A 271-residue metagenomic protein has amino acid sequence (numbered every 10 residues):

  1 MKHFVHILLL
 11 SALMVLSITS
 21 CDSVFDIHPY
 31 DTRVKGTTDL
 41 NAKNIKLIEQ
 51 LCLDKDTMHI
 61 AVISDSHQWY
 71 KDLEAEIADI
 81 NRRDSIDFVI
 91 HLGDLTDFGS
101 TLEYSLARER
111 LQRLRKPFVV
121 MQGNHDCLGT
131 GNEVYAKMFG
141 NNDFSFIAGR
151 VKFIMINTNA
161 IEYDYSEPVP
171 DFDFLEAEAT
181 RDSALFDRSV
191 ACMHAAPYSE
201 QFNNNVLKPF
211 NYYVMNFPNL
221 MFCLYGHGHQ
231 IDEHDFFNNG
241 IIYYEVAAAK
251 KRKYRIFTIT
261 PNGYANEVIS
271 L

Functional and structural regions predicted by a protein language model:
M1-L8: Bacterial N-terminal signal peptides that target proteins for export
L16-S20: C-terminal motif of bacterial Sec signal peptides marking the signal peptidase cleavage site
C21-L106: N-terminal active-site segment of His-dependent metallophosphoesterases
T38-D39, T101-F186, V206-N219, E233-E267: Extended active-site neighborhood of metal-dependent phosphoesterases/phosphodiesterases
V62-S64, F88-D94, F118-N124, V190-H194 (+2 more regions): Active-site neighborhood of phospho(di)ester-bond hydrolases with catalytic His/Asp-centered motifs
S66-Q68, D94-F98, N124-D126, A160-E162 (+1 more regions): Short histidine/acidic/glycine/proline-rich micro-motifs that form metal- and phosphate-coordinating active-site loops
H67-K71, Q201-N204, A247-K250: Solvent-exposed loop/turn segments connecting transmembrane beta-strands in outer-membrane beta-barrel proteins
R83, A179-E200: Short acidic, glycine-rich surface-loop motifs adjacent to enzyme active sites
